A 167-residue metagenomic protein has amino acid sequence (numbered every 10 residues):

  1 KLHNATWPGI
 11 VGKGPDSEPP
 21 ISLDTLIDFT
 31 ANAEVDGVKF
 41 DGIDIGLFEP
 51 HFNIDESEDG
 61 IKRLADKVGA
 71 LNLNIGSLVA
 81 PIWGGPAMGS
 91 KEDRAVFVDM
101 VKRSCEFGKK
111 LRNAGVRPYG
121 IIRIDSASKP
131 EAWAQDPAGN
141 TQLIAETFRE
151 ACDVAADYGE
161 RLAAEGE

Functional and structural regions predicted by a protein language model:
K1-P118, A138-G159: N-terminal pre-domain/capping segments
I122-A132, E167: Active-site-proximal loop/short-helix segments that contain or immediately flank catalytic acid/base residue(s)
Y158-E167: Aromatic-lined carbohydrate-recognition surfaces of secreted/lumenal glycan-active proteins
